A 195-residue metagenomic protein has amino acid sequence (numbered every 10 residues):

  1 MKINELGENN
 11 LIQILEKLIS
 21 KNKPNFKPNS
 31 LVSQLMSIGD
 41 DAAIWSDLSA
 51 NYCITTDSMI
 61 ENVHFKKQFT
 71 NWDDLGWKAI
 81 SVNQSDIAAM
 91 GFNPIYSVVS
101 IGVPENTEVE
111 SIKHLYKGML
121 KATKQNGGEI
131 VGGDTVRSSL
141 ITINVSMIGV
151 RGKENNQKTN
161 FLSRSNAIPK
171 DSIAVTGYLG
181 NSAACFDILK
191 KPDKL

Functional and structural regions predicted by a protein language model:
M1-L195: Helix-biased detector of long, well-ordered alpha-helical tracts
